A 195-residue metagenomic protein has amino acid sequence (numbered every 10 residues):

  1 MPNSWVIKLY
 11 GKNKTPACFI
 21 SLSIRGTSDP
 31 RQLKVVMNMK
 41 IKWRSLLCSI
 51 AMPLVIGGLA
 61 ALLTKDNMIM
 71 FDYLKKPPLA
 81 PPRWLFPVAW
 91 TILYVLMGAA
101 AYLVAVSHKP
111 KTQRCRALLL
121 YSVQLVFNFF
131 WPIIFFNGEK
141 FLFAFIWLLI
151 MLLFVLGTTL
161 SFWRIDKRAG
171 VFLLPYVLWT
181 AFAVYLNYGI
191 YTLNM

Functional and structural regions predicted by a protein language model:
M37-S49: N-terminal membrane topogenic signal
P53-I69: Alpha-helical transmembrane segments of multi-pass membrane proteins
D66-L79: Membrane-interface helix termini and inter-helical loops of multi-pass transporters
P81-V95, E139-M151: Membrane-interface loop-to-helix entry segments
I133-F143, Y191-N194: Membrane-interface helix caps and helix-loop-helix hairpins in membrane proteins
F135-F141, G157-G170: Membrane-helix boundary connector in multi-pass membrane proteins
I165-M195: Terminal transmembrane helical module of multi-pass membrane proteins
